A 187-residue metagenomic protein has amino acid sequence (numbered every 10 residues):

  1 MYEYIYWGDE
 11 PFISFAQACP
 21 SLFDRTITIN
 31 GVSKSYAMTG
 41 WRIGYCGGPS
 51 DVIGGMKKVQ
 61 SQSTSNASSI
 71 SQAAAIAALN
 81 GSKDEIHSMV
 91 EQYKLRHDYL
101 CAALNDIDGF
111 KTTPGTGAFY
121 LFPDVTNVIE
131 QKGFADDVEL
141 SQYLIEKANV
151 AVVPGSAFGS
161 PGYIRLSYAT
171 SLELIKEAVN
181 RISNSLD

Functional and structural regions predicted by a protein language model:
M1-D187: PLP-dependent class I/II
